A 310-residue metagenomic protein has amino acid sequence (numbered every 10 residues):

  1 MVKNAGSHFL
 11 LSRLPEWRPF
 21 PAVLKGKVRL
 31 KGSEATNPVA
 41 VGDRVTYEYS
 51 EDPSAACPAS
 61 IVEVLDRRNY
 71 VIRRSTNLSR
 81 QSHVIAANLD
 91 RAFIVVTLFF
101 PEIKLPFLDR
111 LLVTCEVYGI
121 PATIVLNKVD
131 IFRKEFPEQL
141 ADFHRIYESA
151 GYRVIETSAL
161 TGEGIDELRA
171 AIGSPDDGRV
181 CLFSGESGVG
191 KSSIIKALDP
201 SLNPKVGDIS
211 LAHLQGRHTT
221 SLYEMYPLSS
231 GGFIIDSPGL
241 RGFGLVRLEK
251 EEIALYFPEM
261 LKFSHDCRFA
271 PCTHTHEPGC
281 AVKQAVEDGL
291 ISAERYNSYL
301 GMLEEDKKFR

Functional and structural regions predicted by a protein language model:
S7, L14-E16, F20, K31-P53 (+6 more regions): Helix-rich effector regions associated with P-loop NTPase G domains
P58-E63, R80, A87-L89, F100-P101 (+1 more regions): Switch/coupling subdomain of P-loop NTPase systems
N88-V96, G119-V129, A150-T157, R179: Conserved beta-strand/loop subsegment of P-loop NTPase cores
E102, F132-R133, E163, R241-F243: Catalytic P-loop NTPase motifs of RecA-like helicase/translocase cores
I131-S187: Canonical P-loop GTPase G-domain recognition
K191: Conserved lysine of the Walker
